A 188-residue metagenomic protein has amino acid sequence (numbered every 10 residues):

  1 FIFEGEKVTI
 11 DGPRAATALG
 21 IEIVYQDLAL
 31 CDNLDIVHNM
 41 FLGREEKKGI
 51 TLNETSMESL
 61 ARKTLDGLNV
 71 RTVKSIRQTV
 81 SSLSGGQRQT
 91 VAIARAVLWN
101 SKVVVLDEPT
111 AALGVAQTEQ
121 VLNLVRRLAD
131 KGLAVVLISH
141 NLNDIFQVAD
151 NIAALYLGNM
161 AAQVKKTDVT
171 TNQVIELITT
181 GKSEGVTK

Functional and structural regions predicted by a protein language model:
F1-K188: Glycine-rich phosphate-binding loops of nucleotide-dependent enzymes
